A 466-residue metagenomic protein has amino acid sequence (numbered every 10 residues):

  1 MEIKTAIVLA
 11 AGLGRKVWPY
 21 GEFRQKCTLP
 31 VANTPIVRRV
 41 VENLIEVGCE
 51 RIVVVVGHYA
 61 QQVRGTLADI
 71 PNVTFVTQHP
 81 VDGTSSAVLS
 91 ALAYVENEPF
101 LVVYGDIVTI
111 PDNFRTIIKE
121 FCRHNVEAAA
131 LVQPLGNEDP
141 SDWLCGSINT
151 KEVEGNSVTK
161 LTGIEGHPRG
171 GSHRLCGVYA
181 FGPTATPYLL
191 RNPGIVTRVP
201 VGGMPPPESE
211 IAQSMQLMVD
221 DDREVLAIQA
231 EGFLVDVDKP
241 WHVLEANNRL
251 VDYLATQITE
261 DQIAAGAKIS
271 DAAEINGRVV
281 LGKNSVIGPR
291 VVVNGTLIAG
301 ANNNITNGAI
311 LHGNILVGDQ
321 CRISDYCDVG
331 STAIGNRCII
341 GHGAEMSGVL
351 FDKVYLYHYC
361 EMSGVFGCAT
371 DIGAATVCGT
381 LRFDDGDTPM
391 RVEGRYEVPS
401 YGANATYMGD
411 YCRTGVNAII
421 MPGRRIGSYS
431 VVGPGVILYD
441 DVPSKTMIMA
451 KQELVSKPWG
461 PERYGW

Functional and structural regions predicted by a protein language model:
M1-V8, K16, P30, T34-Y104 (+1 more regions): Conserved N-terminal catalytic core of the sugar/cofactor nucleotidyltransferase
G12, D106, K239: Active-site glycine-centered loops adjacent to acidic/histidine catalytic or metal-binding residues that shape
R38, S85, L89, V279 (+5 more regions): Glycine-rich phosphate-binding loop at the start of an alpha helix
L101, K119-C122, K151-V251, A255: Catalytic-core segments of class I nucleotidyltransferases/pyrophosphorylases that form NMP-activated intermediates
N113-S141: Conserved donor-nucleotide/metal-binding helix-loop-beta segment in metal-dependent transferases, i.e., the alpha-helix
E208-E210, Q216-L316, Q320: Extended, small-residue-rich solenoid/repeat segments and analogous flexible loops that form exposed scaffolds
S324-D328, I334-W466: Glycine-rich hexapeptide-repeat left-handed beta-helix
